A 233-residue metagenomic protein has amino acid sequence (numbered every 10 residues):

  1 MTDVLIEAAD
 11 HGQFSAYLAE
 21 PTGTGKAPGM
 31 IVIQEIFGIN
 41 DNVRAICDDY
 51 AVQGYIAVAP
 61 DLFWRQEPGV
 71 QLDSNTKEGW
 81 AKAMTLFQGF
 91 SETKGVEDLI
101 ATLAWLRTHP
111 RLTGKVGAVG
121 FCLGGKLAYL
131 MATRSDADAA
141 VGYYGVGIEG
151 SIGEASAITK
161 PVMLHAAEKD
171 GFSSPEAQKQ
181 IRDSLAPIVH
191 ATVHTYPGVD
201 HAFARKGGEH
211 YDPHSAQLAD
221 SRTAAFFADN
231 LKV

Functional and structural regions predicted by a protein language model:
M1-V233: N-terminal cap/leader regions of alpha/beta-hydrolase-fold enzymes, predominantly small-molecule hydrolases
